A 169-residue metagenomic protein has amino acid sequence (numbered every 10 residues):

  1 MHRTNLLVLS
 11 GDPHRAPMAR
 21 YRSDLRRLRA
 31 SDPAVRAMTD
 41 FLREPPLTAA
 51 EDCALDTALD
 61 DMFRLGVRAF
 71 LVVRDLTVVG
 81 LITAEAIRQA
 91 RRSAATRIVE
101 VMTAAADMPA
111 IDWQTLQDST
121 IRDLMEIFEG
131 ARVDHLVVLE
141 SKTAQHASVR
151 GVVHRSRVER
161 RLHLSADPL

Functional and structural regions predicted by a protein language model:
M1-L169: Tandem CBS (Cystathionine beta-synthase) repeat/Bateman regulatory domains
